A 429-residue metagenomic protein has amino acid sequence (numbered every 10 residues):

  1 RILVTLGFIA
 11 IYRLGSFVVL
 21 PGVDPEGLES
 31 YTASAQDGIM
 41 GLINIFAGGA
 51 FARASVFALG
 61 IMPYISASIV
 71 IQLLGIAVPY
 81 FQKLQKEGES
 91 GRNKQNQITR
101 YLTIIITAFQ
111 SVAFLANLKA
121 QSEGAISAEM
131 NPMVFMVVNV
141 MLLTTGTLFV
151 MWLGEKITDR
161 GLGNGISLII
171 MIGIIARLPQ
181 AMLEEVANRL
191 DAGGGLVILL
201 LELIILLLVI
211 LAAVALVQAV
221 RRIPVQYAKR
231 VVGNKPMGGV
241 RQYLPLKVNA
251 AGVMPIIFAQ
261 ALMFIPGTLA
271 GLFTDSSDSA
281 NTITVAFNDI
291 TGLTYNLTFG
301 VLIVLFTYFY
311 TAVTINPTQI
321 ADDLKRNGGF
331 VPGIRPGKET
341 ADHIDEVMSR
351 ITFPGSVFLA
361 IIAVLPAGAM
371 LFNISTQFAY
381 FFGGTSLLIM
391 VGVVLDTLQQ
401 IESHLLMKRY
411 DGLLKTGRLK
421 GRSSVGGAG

Functional and structural regions predicted by a protein language model:
R1-Q85, S90-G429: N-terminal cationic and glycine-rich segments that engage phosphates or anionic surfaces
